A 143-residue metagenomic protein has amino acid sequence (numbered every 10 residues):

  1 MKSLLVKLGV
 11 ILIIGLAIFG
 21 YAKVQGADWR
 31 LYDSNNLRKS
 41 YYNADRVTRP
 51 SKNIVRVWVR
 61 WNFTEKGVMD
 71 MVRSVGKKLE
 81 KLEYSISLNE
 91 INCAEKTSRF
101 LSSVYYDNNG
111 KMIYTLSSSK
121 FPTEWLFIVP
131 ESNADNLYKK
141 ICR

Functional and structural regions predicted by a protein language model:
M1, A17-F19, E80: A general, composition-driven signal for non-globular sequence regions
M1-V10: Bacterial N-terminal signal peptides that target proteins for export
G9-F19: Bacterial N-terminal signal peptides
Y21-S87, N92-R143: N-terminal secretory-pathway/extracellular module detecting exported/lumenal segments and adjacent signal-anchor/first
